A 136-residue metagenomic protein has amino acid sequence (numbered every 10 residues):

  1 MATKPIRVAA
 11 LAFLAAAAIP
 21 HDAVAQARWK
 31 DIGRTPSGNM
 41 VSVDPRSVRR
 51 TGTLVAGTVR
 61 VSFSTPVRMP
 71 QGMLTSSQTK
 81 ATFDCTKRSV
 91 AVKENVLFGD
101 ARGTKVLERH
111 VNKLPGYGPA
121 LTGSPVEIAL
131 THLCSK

Functional and structural regions predicted by a protein language model:
M1-A10: Bacterial N-terminal signal peptides that target proteins for export
P5, H21-Q78, D84-K136: N-terminal secretory-pathway/extracellular module detecting exported/lumenal segments and adjacent signal-anchor/first
A9-A18: Bacterial N-terminal signal peptides
